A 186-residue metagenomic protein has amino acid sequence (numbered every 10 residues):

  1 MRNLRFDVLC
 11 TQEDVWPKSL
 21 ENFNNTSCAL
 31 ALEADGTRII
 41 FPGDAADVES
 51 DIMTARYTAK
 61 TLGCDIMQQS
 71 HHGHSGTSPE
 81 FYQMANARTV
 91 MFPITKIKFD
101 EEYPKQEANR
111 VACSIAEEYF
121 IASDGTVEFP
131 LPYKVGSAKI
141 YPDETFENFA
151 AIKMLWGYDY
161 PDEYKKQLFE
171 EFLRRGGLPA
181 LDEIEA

Functional and structural regions predicted by a protein language model:
M1-G63, E128-A186: Core dinuclear metal-dependent hydrolase active-site scaffold
S50-E128: Cap/insert and terminal regions of metallo-dependent hydrolase folds
